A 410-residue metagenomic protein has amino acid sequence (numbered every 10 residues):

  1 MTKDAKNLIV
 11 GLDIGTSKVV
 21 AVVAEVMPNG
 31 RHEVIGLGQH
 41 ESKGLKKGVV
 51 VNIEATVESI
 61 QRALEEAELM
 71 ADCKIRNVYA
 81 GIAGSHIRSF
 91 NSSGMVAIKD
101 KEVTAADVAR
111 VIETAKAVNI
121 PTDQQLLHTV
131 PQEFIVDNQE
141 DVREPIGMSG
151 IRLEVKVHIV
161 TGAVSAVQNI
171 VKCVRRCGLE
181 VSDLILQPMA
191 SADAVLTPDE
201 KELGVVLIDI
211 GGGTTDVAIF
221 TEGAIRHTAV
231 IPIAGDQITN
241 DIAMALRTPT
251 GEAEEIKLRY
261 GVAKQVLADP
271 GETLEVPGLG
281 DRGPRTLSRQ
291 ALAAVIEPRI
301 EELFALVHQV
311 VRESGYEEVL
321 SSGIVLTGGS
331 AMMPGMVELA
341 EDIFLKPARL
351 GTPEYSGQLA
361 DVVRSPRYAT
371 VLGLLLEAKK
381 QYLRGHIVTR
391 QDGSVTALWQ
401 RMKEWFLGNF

Functional and structural regions predicted by a protein language model:
M1-K18, V22-L207, A224-R226, G235 (+6 more regions): Nucleotide/phosphate-binding catalytic cleft detector across ATP-hydrolyzing and phosphate-transferring enzymes
A80-S85, S322-M332: Glycine-rich beta-strand-to-loop/alpha-helix junction loops that act as flexible
T197-D199, G329-I343: Short glycine/threonine-rich loop-to-helix capping motif typified by GTGT followed within a few residues by an Asp-Pro
G212-T214: Short acidic, Gly/Ser-rich segments with clustered Asp/Glu that frequently serve as metal-coordination loops in enzyme
V217-A218: A structural feature that tracks compact, well-ordered secondary-structure segments with a strong bias toward
T221: A cytosolic small-molecule/anion-sensing beta-strand core signal
V307, L326, L374: Hydrophobic, well-ordered secondary-structure elements that form the walls of internal hydrophobic environments
